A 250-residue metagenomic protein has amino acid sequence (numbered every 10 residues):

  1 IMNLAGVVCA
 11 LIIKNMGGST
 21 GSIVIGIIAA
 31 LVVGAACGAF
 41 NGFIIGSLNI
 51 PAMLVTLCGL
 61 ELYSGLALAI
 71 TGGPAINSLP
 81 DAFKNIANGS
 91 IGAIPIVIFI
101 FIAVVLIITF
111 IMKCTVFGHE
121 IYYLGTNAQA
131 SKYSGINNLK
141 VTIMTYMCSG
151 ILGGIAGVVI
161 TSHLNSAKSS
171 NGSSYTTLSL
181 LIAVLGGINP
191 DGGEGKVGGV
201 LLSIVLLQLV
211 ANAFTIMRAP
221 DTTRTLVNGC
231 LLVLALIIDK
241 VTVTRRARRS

Functional and structural regions predicted by a protein language model:
I1-G17, F43-N49, V184-V197, C230: Single transmembrane alpha-helix segments in multi-pass membrane proteins
A10, L31-G34, L60-G65, I98-I111 (+4 more regions): Hydrophobic core segments of alpha-helical transmembrane domains in multi-pass membrane transport and ion-translocation
L11, N15, A35-L48, L66-I70 (+7 more regions): Membrane-interface helix caps of multi-pass small-molecule transporters
G18-L60, A103, L202-S203: Alpha-helical transmembrane segments within multi-pass membrane transporters and channels
S22-A30, A36-N41, G92-A167: Helix-loop-helix "hairpin" substructures at the membrane interface of multi-pass membrane proteins
L48, A52-T115, V141-M144, H163-G172 (+2 more regions): Transmembrane helix-bundle core of multi-pass membrane transporters and related energy-transducing complexes
Y133-K140, V210-S250: Cytosolic-side transmembrane-helix boundaries in multi-pass membrane proteins
Y146, G153, H163-G229: Transmembrane alpha-helical segments in multi-pass inner-membrane proteins
